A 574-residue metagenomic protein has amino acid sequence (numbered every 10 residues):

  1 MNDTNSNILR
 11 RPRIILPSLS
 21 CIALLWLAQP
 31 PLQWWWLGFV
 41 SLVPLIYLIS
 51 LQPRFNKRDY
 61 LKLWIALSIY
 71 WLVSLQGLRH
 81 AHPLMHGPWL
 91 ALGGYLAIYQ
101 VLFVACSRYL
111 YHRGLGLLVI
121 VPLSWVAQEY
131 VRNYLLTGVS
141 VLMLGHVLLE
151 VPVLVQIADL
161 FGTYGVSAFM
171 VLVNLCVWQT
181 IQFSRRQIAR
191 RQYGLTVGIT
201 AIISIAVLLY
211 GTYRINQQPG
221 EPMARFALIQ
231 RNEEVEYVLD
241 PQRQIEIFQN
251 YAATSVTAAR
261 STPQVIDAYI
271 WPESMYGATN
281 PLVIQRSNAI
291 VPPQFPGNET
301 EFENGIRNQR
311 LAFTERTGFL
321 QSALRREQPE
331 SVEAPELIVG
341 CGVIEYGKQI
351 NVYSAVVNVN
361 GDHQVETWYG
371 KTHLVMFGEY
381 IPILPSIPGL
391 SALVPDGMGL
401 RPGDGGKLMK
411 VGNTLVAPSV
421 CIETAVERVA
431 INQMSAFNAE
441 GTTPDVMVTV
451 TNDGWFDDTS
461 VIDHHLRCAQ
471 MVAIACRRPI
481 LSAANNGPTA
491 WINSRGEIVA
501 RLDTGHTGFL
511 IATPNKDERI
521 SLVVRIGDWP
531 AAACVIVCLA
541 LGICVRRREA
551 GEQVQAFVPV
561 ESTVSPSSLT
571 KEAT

Functional and structural regions predicted by a protein language model:
M1-N5, A550-T574: Short, intrinsically disordered terminal tails adjacent to the first/last structured region
N2-I215, Q249, V450, D457-T459 (+3 more regions): Membrane-embedded alpha-helical bundles of multi-pass enzymes that act on lipidic or dolichyl-linked glycan substrates
L78-M85, L135-F161, Q349-E427, I431-N432: Active-site catalytic loop in hydrolytic enzyme cores
H80, A278, E345-G347, W455-D458: Short, solvent-exposed loop/turn segments at secondary-structure junctions
L96, P122, A268-Y269, S274-Y276 (+5 more regions): CN hydrolase (nitrilase-like) catalytic-core segments centered on the catalytic cysteine and neighboring Lys/Glu
F103, S107, S255-A259, G406: Generic structural signal for well-ordered alpha-helices, preferentially at hydrophobic/aromatic core positions
G211-V375, V411-N413, P418, I422: Soluble catalytic regions of membrane-associated enzymes that act on cell-envelope and secretory-pathway components
Q349-G370, P488-T513: Amphipathic beta-strand/beta-sheet edge segments enriched in Tyr/Trp
